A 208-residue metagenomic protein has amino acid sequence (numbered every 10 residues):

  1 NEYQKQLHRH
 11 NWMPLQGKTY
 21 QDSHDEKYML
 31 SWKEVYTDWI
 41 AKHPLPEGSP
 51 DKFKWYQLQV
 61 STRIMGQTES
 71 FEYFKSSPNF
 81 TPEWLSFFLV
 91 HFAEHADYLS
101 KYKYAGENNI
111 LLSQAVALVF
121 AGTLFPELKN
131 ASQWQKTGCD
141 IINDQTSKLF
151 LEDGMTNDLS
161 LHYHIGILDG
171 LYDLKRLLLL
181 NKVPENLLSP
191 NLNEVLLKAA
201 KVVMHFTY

Functional and structural regions predicted by a protein language model:
E2-A200, M204-T207: Aromatic-lined, polymer-binding surfaces characteristic of secreted/periplasmic polysaccharide-degrading enzymes
